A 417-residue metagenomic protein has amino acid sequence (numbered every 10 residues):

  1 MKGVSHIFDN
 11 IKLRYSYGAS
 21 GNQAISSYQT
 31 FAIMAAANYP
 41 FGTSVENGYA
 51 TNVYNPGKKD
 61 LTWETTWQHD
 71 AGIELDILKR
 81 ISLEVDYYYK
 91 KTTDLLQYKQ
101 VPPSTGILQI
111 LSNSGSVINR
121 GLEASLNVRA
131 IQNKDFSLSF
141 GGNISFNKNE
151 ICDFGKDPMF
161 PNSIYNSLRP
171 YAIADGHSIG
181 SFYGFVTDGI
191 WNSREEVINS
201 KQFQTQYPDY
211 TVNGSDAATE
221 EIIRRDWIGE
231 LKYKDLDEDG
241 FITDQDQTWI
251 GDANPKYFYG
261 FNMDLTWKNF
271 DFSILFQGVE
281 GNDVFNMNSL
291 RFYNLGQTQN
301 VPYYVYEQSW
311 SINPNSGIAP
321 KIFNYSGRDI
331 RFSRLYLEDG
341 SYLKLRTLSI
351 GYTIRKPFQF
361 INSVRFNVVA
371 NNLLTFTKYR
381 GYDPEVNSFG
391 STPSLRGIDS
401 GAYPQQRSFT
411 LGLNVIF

Functional and structural regions predicted by a protein language model:
M1-H177, F332-F417: Extracellular/periplasmic, surface-exposed regions of secreted and cell-surface proteins
T51-N52, D239-D244, Y325-R334: Short glycine/proline-rich turn/loop motifs
V53, E64-W67, I242, G251-Y259: Short, glycine/acidic-rich beta->alpha junctions
S112, I131-G251, N371, K378-G381: Conserved small-residue
S114-I118, F160-F182, I250-G260, F292-V301 (+2 more regions): C-terminal extracellular loops and terminal segments of Gram-negative outer membrane beta-barrel proteins
N143, K268-D271: P-loop NTPase catalytic cores that bind/hydrolyze ATP
V279-N371, N387: Extracytoplasmic gating/loop element in the C-terminal half of outer-membrane beta-barrel translocons and assembly
